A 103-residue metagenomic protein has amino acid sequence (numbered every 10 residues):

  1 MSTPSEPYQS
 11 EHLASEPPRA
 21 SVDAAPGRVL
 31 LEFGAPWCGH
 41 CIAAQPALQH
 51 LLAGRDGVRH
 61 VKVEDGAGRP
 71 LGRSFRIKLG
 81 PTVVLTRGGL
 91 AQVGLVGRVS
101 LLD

Functional and structural regions predicted by a protein language model:
M1-R28: N-terminal leader/targeting and pre-domain segments
L13, F33, D56-P70: Thiol-based oxidoreductase modules, predominantly thioredoxin-like and allied folds used for disulfide exchange
R19-A20, R69-G72: Short hydrophobic/charged patches on amphipathic alpha-helices used for structural packing and interfaces
G34-W37, L79: Short pre-active-site segment immediately N-terminal to redox-active cysteine/selenocysteine motifs in thiol-based
C38-C41, V83: The canonical Cys-X-X-Cys-His
H40-G54: Typically the conserved alpha-helix immediately C-terminal to a functionally engaged Cys/Sec in thioredoxin-like
S74-K78: A short glycine-leucine-enriched loop at secondary-structure breakpoints that most characteristically corresponds
L79, V84-D103: Non-catalytic, surface beta->alpha helical segment in thiol-disulfide oxidoreductase systems
